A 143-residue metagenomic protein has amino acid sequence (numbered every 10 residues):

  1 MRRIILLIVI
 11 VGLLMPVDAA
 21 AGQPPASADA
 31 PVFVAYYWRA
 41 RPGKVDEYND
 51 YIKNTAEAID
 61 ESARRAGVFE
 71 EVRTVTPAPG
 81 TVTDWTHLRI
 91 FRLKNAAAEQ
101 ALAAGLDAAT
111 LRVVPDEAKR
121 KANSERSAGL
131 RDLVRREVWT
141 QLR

Functional and structural regions predicted by a protein language model:
I5-M15: Bacterial N-terminal signal peptides
V17-A21: Sec/Tat signal peptide C-region and signal peptidase I cleavage site
Q23-S27, T55-E71, T83-D84, I90-L142: An amphipathic, aromatic/His-enriched active-site/gating alpha helix that lines ligand/cofactor pockets
A28-P42: Acidic/histidine-rich, surface-exposed loop or edge segments in extracytoplasmic proteins
A40-K44, K94-A97: Short acidic-aromatic low-complexity motifs
